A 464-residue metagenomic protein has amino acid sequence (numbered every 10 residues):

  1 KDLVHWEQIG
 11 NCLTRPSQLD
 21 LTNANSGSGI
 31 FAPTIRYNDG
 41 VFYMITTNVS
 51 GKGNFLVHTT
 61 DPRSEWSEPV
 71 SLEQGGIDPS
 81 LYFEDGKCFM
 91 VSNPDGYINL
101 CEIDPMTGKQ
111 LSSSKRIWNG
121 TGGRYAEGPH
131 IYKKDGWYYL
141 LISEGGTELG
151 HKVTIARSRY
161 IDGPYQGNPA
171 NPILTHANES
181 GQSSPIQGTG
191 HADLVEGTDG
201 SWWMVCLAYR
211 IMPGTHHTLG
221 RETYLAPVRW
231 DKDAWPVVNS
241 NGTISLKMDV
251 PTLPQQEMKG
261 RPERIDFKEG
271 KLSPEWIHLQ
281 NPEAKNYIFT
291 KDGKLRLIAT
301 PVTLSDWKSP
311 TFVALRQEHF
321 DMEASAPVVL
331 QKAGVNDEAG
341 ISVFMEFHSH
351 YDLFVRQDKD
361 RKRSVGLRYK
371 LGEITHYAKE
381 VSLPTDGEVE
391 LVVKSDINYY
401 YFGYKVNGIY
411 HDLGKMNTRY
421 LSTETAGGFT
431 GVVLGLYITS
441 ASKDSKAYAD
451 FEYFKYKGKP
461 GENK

Functional and structural regions predicted by a protein language model:
K1-K464: Carbohydrate-active catalytic/glycan-binding domains of CAZyme proteins, especially the secreted or lumenal ectodomains
